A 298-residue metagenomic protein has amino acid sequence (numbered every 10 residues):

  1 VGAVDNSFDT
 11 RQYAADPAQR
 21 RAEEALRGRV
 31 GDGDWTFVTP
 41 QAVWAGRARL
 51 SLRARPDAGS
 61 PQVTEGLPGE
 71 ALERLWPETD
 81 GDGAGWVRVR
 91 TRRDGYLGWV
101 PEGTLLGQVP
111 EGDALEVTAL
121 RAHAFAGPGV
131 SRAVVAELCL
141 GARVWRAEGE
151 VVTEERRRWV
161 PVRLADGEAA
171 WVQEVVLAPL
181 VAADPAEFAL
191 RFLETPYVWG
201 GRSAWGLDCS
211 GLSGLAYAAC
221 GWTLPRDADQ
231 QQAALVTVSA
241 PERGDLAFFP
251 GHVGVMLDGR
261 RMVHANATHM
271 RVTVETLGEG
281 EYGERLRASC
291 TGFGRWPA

Functional and structural regions predicted by a protein language model:
G2-Q41, D57, T64, E70-A71 (+3 more regions): Boundary regions of SH3-family modules and the immediately adjacent low-complexity/disordered segments in eukaryotic
A45, R74, R146, F248-F249 (+1 more regions): A generic structural signal for residues embedded in beta-strands
R47-D57, T118-G129, P225-A234: Short, structured beta-strand/loop micro-motifs enriched in basic residues and often containing a Trp
E65, E137, T237-A240: Residue-level "contact hotspot" at macromolecular interaction interfaces
G69, V135-R146, G244: Loop/turn positions that initiate beta-strands
P196-P241: Catalytic cysteine-centered active-site loop
W222-G278: ...with weaker cross-activation on analogous glycine-rich loops/strands in unrelated enzymes
E284-A298: Low-complexity, Gly/Ser/Thr/Pro-rich intrinsically disordered linker/tail segments
